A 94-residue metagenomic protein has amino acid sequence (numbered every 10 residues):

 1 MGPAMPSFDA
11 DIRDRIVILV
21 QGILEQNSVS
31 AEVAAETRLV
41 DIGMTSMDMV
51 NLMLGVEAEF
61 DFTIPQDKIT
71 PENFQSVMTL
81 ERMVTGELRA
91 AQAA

Functional and structural regions predicted by a protein language model:
G2-M44, N51-M53, A58-E59, T63-A94: Phosphopantetheine-dependent thiolation modules in NRPS/PKS and related acyl-activating systems
